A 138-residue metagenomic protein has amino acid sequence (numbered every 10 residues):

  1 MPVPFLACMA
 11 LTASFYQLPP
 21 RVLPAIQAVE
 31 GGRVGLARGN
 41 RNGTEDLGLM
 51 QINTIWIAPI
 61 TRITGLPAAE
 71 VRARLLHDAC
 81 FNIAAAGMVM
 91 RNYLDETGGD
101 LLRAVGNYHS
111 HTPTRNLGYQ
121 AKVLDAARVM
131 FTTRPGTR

Functional and structural regions predicted by a protein language model:
M1-R138: Catalytic glycan-binding domains that act on GlcNAc-containing polysaccharides
